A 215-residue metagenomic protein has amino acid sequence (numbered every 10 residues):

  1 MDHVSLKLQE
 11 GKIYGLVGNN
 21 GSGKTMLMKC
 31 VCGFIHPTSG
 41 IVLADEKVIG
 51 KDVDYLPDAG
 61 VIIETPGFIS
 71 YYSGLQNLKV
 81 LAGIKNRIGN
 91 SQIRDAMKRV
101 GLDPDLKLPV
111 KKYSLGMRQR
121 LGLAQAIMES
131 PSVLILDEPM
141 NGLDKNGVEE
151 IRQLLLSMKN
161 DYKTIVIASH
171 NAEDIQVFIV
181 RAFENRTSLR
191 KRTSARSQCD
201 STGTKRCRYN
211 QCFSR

Functional and structural regions predicted by a protein language model:
V17-N19: The feature captures the beta-strand-to-loop junction immediately N-terminal to the Walker
C32: Helix-to-loop junction immediately C-terminal to a conserved catalytic motif
G40-Y55: Conserved ABC transporter NBD signature motif
K79, N90-D105: Conserved ABC ATPase "signature" region
L134-E138: Catalytic Walker B motif of ABC-type/P-loop ATPase nucleotide-binding domains
A168-H170: H-loop/switch region of ABC-family ATPase nucleotide-binding domains
